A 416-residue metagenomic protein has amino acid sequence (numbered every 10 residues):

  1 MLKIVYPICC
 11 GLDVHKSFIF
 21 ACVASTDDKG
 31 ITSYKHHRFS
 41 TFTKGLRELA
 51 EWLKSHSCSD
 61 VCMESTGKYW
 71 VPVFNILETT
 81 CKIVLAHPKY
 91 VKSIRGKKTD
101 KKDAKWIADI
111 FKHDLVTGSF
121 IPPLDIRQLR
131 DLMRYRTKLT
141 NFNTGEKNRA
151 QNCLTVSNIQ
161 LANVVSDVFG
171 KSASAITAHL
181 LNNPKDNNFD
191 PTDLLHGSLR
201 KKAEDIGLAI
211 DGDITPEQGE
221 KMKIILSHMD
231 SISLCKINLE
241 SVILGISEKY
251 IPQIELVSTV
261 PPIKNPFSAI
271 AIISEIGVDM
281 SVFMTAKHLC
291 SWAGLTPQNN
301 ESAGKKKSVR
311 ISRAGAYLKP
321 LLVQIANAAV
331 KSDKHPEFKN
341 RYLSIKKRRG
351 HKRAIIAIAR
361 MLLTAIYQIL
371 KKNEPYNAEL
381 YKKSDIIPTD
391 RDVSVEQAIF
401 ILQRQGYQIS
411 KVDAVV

Functional and structural regions predicted by a protein language model:
M1-V416: A detector of single, family-specific signature residues that are central to catalytic or substrate-handling motifs
